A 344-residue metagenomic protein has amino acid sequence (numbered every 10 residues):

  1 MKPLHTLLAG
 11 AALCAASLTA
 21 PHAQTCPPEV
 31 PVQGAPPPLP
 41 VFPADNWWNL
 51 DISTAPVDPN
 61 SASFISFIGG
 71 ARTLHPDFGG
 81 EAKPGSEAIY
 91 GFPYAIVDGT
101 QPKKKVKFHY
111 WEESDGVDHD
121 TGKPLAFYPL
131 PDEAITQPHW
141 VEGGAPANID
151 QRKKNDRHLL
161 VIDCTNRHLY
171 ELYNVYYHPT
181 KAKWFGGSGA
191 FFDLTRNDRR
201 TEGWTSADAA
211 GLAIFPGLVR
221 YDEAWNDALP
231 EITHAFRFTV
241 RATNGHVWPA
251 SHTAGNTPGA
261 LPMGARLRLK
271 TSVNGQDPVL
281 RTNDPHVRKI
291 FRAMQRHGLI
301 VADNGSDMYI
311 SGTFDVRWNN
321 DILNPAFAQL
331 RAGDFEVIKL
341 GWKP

Functional and structural regions predicted by a protein language model:
M1-L8: Bacterial N-terminal signal peptides that target proteins for export
L8-S17: Bacterial N-terminal signal peptides
T19-A23: Sec/Tat signal peptide C-region and signal peptidase I cleavage site
Q24-P344: Short, surface-exposed polybasic-aromatic patches that bind anionic ligands, especially phosphate groups
